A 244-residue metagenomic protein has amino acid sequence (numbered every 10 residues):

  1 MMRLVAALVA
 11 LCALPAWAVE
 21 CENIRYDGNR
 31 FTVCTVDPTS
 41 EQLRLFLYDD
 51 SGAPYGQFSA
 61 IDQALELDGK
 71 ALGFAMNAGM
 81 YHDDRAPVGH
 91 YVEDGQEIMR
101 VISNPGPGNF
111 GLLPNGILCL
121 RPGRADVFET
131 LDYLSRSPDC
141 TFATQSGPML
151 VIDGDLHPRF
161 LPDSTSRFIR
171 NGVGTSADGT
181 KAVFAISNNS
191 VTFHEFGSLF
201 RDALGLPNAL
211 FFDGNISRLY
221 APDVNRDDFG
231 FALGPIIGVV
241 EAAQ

Functional and structural regions predicted by a protein language model:
M1-L8: Sec-dependent signal peptide recognition, specifically the positively charged N-region followed immediately by
A13-P15: N-terminal signal peptide c-region/cleavage motif recognized by signal peptidases
W17-N109: Zymogen propeptides
D37-S40, D94, C119-R124, I152-G154 (+2 more regions): Short acidic-glycine loop/turn motifs at beta-strand connectors
Y48-G52, D132-R136, I186-S190: Short, solvent-exposed aromatic-acidic interface loops
A86-F160: Active-site-adjacent helix-turn-beta-strand microarchitecture at beta-sheet edges that either contains or buttresses
V88-N104, R159-R170, T175-N208, S217-Q244: Conserved, well-ordered active-site substructure
